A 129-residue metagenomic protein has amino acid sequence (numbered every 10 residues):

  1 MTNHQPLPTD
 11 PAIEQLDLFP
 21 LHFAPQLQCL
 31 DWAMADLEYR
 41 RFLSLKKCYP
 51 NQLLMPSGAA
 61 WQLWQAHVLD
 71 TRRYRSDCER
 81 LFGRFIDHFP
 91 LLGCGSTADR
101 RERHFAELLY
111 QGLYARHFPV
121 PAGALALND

Functional and structural regions predicted by a protein language model:
M1-D129: Intrinsically disordered, low-complexity, repeat-rich regions that form long N- or C-terminal tails or large
